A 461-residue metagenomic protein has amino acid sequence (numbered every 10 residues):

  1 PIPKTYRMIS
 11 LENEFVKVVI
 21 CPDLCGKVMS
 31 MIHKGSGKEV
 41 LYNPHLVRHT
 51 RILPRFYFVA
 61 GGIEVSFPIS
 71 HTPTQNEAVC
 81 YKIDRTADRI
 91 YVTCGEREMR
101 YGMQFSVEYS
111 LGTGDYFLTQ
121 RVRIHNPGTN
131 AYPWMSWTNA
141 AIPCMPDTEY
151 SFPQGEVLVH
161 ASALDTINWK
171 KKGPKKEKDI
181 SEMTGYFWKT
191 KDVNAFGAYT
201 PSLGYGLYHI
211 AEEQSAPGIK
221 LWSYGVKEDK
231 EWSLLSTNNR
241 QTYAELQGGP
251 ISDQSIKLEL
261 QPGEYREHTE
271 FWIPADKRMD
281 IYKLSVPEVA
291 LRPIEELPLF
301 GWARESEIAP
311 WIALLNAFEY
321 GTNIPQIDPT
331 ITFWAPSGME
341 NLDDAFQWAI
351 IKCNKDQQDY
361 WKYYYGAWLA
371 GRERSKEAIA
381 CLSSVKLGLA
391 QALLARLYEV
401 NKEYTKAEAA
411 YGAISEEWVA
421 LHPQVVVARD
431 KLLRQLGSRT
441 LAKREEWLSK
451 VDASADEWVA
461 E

Functional and structural regions predicted by a protein language model:
P1-E12, V59-F117, P133, P146 (+1 more regions): Extended, loop-rich substrate-binding clefts of extracytoplasmic carbohydrate-active enzymes
M8-E77: Acidic-aromatic substrate-binding/catalytic surfaces of carbohydrate-active enzymes
I9-E12, V18-S30, V40, Y116 (+2 more regions): A contiguous, surface-exposed recognition patch within enzymatic or periplasmic domains that forms
I9-E14, V18-I20, Y81-I83, V122 (+1 more regions): Short Pro-Gly-centered flexible turn/kink motifs
L291-L314, E340-K352, S375-S384, T405-E416 (+1 more regions): Alpha-helical repeat scaffolds
E307, Y320-P329, N354-Y363, V385-L393 (+3 more regions): Generic helix N-cap/helix-start motif at coil->alpha-helix transitions
R372, N401, Q435-S438: Structural motif corresponding to the intra-repeat A-B loop/turn of tetratricopeptide repeats
